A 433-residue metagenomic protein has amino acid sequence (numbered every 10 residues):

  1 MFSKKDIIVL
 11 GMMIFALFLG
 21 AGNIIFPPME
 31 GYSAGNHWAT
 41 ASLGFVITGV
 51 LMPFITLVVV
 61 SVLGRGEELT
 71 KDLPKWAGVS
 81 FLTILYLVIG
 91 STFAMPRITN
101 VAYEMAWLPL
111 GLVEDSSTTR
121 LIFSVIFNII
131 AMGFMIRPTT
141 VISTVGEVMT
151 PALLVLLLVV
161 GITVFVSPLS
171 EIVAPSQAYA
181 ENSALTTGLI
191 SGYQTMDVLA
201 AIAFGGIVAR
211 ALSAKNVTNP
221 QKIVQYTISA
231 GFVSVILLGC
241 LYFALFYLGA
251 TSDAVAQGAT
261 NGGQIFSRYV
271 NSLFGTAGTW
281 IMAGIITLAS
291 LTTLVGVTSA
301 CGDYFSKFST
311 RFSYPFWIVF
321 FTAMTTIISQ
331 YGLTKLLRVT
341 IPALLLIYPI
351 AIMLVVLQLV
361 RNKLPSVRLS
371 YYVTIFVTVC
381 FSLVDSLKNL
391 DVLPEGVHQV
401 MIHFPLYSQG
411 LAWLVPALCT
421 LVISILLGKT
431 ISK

Functional and structural regions predicted by a protein language model:
V9-L19, F127, T163-S170, Y179-L245 (+3 more regions): Hydrophobic, membrane-embedded alpha-helices of multi-pass small-molecule transporters
L51, I55, A152-V164, V198-A200 (+3 more regions): Selective recognition of specific alpha-helical transmembrane segments in multi-pass small-molecule
S61-E68, F127-M149, A214-V217, I327-V339 (+1 more regions): Membrane-water interface regions at transmembrane-helix termini and the short interhelical loops of multi-pass membrane
E67-K71, L241-L291, T298, P342: TM-loop-TM module centered on a large, flexible mid-protein loop between adjacent transmembrane helices in multi-pass
S91, M95, L154-A180, V198 (+3 more regions): Hydrophobic alpha-helical segments and their helix-loop junctions in multi-pass secondary transporters
F134-V164, T340-I352, Y371-V379: Membrane-interface loop-to-helix entry segments
R137-V148, L185-G188, V208-L237, A254-S267 (+1 more regions): Hydrophobic, small-residue-rich membrane helices and short re-entrant helix-turn-helix hairpins that build
S167, V367-K433: A generic transmembrane alpha-helix motif of multi-pass inner-membrane proteins
